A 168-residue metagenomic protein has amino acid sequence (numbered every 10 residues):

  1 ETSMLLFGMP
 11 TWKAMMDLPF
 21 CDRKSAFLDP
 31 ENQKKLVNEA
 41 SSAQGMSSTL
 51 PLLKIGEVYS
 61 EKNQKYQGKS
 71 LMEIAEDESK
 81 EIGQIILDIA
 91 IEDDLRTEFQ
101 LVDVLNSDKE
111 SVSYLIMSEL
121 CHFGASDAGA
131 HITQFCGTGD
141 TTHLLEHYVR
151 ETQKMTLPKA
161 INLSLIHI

Functional and structural regions predicted by a protein language model:
E1-Q153: Active-site neighborhoods of metal-dependent hydrolases
Q153-I161: Short, charged, surface-exposed loops that flank catalytic or proteolytic processing sites
I166-I168: Conserved small/polar residues in nucleotide/adenosyl-binding loops
